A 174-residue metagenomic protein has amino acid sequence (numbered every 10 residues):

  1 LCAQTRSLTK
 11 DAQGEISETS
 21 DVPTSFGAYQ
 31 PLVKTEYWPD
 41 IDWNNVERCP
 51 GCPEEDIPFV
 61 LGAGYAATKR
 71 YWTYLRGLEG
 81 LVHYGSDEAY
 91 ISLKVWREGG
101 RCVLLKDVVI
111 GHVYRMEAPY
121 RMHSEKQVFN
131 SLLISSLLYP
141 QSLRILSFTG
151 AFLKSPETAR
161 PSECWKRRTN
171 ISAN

Functional and structural regions predicted by a protein language model:
L1-K34: Conserved donor NDP-sugar-binding/catalytic core segment of glycosyltransferases
A3, T9, A66-A67, V109 (+1 more regions): Catalytic cores of nucleotide-sugar-dependent glycosyltransferases that transfer UDP/GDP/TDP-activated
G14, L61-G62, H123-N174: Terminal low-complexity segments of carbohydrate-biosynthetic enzymes
I41-A66, E125: A recurrent flexible, glycine/aromatic-enriched loop bordering the glycosyltransferase active site that acts as
E55-D56, G80-V82, M116-M122, T149-A151: Active-site rim elements
F59, K69, T73-L104, V108-I110: Donor nucleotide-sugar recognition loop
R101, M116, L137-Q141: Short, well-ordered loop/turn and helix-capping segments at boundaries between secondary-structure elements and domains
L105-R121: Active-site donor/metal-binding and catalytic loop motifs of nucleotide-sugar-dependent glycosylation enzymes
